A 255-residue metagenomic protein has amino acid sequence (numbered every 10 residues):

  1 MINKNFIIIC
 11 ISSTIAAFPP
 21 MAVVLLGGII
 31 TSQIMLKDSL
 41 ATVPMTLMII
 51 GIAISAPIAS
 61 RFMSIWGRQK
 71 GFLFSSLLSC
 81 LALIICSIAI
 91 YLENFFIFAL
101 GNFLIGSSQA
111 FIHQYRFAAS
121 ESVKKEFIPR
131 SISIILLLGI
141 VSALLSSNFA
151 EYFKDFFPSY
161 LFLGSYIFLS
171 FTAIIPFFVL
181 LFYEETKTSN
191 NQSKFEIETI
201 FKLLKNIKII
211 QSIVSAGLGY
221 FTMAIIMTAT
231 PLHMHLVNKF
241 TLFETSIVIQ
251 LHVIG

Functional and structural regions predicted by a protein language model:
M1-N3, Y183-S215: Juxtamembrane intracellular "pre-TM" segments in multi-pass secondary transporters
N3-K4, I88-L100: Helix-loop junctions at membrane interfaces in 12-TM secondary transporters
L25-D38, T228-V248: Short amphipathic helix-loop junctions that connect adjacent transmembrane helices in Major Facilitator Superfamily/SLC
G51, P129-A150: Glycine-rich segments within core transmembrane alpha-helices of 12-TM secondary carriers
Q69-K70, E151-F171: A membrane-interface helix-boundary motif in multi-pass transporters
L77-L92: C-terminal ends and interior cores of transmembrane alpha-helices in multi-pass membrane transporters/permeases
A99-L137: Cytoplasmic helix-loop-helix junction between adjacent transmembrane helices in 12-TM secondary transporters
S146, A150-Y152, S170-S189: C-terminal membrane-cytosol helix-exit motif in multi-pass small-molecule transporters
